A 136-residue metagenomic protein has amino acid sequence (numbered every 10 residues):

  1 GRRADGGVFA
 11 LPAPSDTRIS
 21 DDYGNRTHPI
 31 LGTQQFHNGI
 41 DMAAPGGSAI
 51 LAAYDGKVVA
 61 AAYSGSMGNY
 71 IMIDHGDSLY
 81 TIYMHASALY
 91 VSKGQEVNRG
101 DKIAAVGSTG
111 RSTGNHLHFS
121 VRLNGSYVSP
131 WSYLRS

Functional and structural regions predicted by a protein language model:
G1-V8: Alpha-helical oligomerization segments with coiled-coil/rod-like character
L11-S136: Catalytic cores of peptidoglycan-degrading enzymes
